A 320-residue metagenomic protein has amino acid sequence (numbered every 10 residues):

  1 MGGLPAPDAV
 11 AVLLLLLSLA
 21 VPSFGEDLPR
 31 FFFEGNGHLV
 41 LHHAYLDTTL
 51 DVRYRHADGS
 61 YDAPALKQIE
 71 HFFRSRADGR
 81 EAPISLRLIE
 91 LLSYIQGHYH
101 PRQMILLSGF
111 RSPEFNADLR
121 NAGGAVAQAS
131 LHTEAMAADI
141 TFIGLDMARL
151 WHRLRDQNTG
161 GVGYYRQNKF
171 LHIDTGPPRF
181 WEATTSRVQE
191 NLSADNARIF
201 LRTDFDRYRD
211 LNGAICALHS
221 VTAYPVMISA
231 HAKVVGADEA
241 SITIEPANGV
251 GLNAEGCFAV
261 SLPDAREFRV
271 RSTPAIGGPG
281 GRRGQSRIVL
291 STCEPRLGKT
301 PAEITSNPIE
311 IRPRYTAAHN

Functional and structural regions predicted by a protein language model:
G37, H42, A125-G251, S261: Catalytic cores and adjacent binding grooves of peptidoglycan-active enzymes
Y45, R53-L107: Active-site acidic/histidine clusters and adjacent loop/turn architecture that either coordinate catalytic ions
P101-F110, G161-N168: Surface-exposed patches in mature extracellular/periplasmic domains of secreted proteins
E114-S130: Charged, often glycine-rich, active-site loop that binds/positions anionic groups
F258-G281: Short, hydrophobic beta-strand segments
R283-P295: Short, aromatic- and glycine-rich surface loops/edge beta-strands on solvent-exposed regions
L297-N320: Short beta-strand elements
